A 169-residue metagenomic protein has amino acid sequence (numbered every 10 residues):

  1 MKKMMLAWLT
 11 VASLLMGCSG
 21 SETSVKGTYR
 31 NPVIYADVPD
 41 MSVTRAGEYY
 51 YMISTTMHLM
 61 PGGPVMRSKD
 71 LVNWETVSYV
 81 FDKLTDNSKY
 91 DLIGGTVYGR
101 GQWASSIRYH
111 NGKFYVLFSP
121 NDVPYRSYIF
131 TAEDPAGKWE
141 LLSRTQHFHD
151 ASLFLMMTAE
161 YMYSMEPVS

Functional and structural regions predicted by a protein language model:
M1-M4: Positively charged n-region of N-terminal signal peptides that target proteins for export
A7-M16: Bacterial N-terminal signal peptides
C18-S169: Carbohydrate-active catalytic/glycan-binding domains of CAZyme proteins, especially the secreted or lumenal ectodomains
